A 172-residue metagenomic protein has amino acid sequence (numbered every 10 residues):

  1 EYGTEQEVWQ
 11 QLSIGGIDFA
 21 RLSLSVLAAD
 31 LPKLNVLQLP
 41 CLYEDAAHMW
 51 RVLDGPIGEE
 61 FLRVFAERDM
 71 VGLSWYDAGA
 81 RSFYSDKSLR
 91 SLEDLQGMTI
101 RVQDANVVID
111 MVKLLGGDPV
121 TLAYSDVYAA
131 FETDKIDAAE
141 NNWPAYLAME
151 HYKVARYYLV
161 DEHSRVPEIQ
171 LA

Functional and structural regions predicted by a protein language model:
E1-H48, P56-A172: N-terminal secretory/targeting leader peptides
